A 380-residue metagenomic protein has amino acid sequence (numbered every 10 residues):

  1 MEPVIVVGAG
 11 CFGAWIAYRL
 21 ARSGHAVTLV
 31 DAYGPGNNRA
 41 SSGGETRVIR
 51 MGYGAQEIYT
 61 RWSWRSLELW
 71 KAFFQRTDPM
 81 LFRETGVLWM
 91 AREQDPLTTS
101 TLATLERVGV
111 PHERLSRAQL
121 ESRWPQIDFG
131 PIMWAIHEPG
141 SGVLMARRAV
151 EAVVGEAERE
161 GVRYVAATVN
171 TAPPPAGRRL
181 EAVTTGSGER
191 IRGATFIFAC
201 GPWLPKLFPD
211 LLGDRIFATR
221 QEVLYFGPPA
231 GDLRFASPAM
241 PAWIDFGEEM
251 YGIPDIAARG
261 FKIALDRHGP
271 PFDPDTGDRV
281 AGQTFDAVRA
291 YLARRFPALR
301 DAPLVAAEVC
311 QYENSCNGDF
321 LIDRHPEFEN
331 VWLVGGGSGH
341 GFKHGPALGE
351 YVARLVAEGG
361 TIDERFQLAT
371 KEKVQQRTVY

Functional and structural regions predicted by a protein language model:
M1-F12, T28: Beta1/beta-strand and adjacent pyrophosphate-binding region of the FAD-binding site in flavoprotein oxidoreductases
I5-V7, R190-W203, G349: Short hydrophobic core segments
Y18-R22, D78-E84, T195-N330: Active-site substrate-recognition segment that forms the wall of the catalytic cavity or substrate channel
A21-S42: Glycine-rich FAD pyrophosphate-binding loop
T46-R123, I132, E249: Dinucleotide-binding Rossmann-like beta1-alpha1 core, especially the glycine-rich loop that anchors the ADP
R61, W89-L97, I136-G155, G277-D286 (+1 more regions): Short beta-strand to alpha-helix junction loop
H137-T195: Helical element adjacent to the flavin cofactor pocket in flavoenzyme catalytic cores
Y291-Y380: C-terminal catalytic lobe of FAD-dependent flavoproteins
